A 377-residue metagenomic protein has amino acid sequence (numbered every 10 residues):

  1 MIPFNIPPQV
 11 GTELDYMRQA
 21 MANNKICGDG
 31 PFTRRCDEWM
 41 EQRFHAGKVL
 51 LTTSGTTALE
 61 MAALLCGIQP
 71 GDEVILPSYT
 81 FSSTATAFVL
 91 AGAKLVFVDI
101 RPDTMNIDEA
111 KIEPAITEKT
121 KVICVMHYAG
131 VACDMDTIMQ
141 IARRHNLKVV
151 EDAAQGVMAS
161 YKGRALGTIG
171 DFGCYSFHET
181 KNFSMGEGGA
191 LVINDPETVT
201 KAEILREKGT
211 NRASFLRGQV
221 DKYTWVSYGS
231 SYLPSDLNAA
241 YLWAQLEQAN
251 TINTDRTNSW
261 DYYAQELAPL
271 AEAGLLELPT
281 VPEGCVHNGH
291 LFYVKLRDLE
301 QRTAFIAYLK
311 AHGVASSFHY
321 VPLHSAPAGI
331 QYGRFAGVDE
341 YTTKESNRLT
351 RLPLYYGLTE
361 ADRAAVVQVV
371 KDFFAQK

Functional and structural regions predicted by a protein language model:
M1-I26, T224-V226, P353: N-terminal "arm"/small-domain region of PLP-dependent enzymes with the aminotransferase-like
I26-E73, A87-A91, F97-D99, R164: Phosphate-binding glycine-rich loop
R34-E38, R43-V49, A110, P114 (+5 more regions): PLP-dependent aminotransferase class I/II
L50, I75, V96, V149-V150 (+3 more regions): Structural detector of well-ordered beta-strand residues that form the stable sheet scaffold of enzyme domains
L51, L76, F97, L191 (+1 more regions): Conserved SAM-binding loop
L64-A153, S160: PLP-dependent aminotransferase-like
E151-M185, S214-L216, D221-V226: Conserved active-site segment immediately N-terminal to the catalytic lysine that forms the internal aldimine
Y175-S176, G189-D195, W243: Short beta-strand-to-turn element immediately C-terminal to the catalytic PLP-Schiff-base lysine in fold type I
